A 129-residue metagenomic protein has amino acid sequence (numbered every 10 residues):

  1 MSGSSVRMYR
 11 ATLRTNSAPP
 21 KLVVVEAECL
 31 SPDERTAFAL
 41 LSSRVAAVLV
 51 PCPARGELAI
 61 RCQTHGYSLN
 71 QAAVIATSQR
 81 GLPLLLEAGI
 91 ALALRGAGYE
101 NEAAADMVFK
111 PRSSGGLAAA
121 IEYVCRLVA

Functional and structural regions predicted by a protein language model:
S2-G3, N16, N70, N101: Detector for Asparagine
S2-R14, Y123: A short, compositionally biased domain-edge/stem linker segment
S4-M8, S31, E57, I90-A91: Short amphipathic alpha-helical surface micro-motifs
L13-I75, Q79-E87: Conserved acidic, metal-coordinating active-site core of Asp-based, Mg2+-dependent phosphoryl-transfer enzymes
G56-A129: Mg2+-dependent phosphoryl-transfer enzymes with acidic/Ser/Thr/Gly-rich catalytic loops
